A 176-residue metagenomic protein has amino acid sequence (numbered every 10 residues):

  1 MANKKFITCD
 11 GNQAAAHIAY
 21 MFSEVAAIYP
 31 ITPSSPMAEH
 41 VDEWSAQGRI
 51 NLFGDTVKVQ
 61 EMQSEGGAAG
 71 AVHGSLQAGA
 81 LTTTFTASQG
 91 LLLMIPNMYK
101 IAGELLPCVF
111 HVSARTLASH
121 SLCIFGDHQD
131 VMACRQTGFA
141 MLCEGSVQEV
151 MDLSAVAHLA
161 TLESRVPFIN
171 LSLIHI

Functional and structural regions predicted by a protein language model:
M1-A133, G138, S146, A155: Thiamine diphosphate
G103, L162-S164: Arginine/glycine-rich "motif VI" loop of SF2 helicases in the C-terminal RecA-like domain
H111, L142, L171: Residues in well-ordered beta-strands of folded domains
Q148-S154, H158-T161: Active-site/ligand-binding-proximal alpha/beta "capping" segment
R165-L171: Flexible, glycine/charged-enriched surface loops at secondary-structure junctions
I174-I176: Conserved small/polar residues in nucleotide/adenosyl-binding loops
